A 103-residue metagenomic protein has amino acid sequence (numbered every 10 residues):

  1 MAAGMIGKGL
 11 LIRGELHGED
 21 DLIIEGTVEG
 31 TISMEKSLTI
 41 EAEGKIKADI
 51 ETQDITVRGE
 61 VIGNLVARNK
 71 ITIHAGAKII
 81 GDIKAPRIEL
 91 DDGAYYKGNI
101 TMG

Functional and structural regions predicted by a protein language model:
M1-G103: Extended beta-solenoid/beta-helix repeat architectures
